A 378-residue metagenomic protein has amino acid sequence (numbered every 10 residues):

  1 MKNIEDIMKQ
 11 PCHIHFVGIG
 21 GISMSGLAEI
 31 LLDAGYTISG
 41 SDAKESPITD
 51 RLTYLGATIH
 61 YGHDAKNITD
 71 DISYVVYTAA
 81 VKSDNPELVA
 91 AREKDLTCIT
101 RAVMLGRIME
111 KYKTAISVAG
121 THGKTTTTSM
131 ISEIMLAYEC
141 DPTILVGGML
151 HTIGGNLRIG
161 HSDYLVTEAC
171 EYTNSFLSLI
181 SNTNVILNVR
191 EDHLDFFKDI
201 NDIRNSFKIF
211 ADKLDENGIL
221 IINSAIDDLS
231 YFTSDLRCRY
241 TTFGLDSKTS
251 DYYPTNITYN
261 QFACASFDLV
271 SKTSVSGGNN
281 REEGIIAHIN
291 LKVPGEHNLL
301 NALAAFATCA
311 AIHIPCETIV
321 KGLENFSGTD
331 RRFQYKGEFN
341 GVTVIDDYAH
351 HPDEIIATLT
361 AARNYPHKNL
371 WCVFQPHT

Functional and structural regions predicted by a protein language model:
M1-T100, M104, Y253-T255, G277 (+2 more regions): N-terminal leader/targeting and accessory segments in enzymes
K2-H15, S23, L27-A34, Y112 (+4 more regions): Nucleotide phosphate-binding/pyrophosphate-handling subdomain across enzymes that bind or process nucleotide phosphates
E5-I7, P11, I30-D33, T53 (+6 more regions): Phosphate-binding loop of NTP-binding sites
G21, E45, E171, E191 (+3 more regions): Short, glycine/acidic-enriched loop or turn micro-motifs at the edges of active sites
Y36-A43, I219-S224, W371-F374: Short internal beta-strands
I38, I59, D95-C98, P142 (+3 more regions): Hydrophobic beta-strand scaffold residues
S41-D42, H60-H63, A102-G106, L145-V146 (+3 more regions): Beta-strand->loop->alpha-helix junctions that form or flank phosphate-binding loops in nucleotide-handling enzymes
D42-K44, G148, A225-I226, F326: Residues in the short beta-alpha loop(s) of Rossmann-like NAD(P)-binding domains
